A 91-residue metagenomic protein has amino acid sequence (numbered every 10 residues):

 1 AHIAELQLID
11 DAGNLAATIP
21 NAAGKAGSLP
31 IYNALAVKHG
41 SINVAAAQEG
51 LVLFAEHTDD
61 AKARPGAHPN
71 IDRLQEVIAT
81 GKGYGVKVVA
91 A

Functional and structural regions predicted by a protein language model:
H2-G40: Amphipathic alpha-helical interaction modules
V44-A91: Short, compact, well-ordered microdomains
